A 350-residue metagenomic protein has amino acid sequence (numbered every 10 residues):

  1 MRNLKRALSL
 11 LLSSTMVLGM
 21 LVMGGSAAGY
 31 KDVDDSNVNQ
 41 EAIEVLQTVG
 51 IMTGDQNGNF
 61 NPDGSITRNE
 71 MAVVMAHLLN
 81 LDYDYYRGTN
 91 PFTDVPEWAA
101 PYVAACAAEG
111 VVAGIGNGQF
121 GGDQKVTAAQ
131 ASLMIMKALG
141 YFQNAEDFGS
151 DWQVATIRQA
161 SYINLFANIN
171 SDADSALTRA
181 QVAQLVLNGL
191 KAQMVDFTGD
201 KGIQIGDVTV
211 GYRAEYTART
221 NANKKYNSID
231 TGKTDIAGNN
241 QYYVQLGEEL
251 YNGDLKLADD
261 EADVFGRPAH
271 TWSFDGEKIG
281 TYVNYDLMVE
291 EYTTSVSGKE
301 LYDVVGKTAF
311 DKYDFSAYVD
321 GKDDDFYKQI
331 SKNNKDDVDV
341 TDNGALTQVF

Functional and structural regions predicted by a protein language model:
M1-Q40, V49, T53-N69, M75-P101 (+6 more regions): Feature responds to low-complexity, polar/acidic, surface-exposed segments characteristic of secreted/exported proteins
V45-L46, C106: PEST-like intrinsically disordered low-complexity regions enriched in serine, proline, threonine and acidic/polar
T67, T127, T178-R179, L301 (+2 more regions): A diffuse structural propensity rather than consistent per-protein peaks
Q181, V186-L190: Extracellular, beta-strand-rich glycan-interacting domains
A269, S273-F350: Structural detector for short beta-strands of small beta-barrel domains
